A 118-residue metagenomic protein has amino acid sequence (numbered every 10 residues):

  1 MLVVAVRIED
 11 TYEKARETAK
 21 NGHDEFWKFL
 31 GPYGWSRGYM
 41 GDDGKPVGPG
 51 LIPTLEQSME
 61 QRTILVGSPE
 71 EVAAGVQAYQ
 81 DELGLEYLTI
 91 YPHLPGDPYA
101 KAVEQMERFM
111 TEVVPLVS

Functional and structural regions predicted by a protein language model:
M1-L85: An alpha-helical appendage that flanks or caps ligand/catalytic pockets
E9-T11, G96-Y99: Flexible loop/turn segments at secondary-structure boundaries
H93: Flexible loop residues that form catalytic and substrate-binding hotspots at small-molecule/glycan-binding clefts
D97-S118: C-terminal helical cap(s) of enzyme catalytic domains, especially alpha/beta-barrels
